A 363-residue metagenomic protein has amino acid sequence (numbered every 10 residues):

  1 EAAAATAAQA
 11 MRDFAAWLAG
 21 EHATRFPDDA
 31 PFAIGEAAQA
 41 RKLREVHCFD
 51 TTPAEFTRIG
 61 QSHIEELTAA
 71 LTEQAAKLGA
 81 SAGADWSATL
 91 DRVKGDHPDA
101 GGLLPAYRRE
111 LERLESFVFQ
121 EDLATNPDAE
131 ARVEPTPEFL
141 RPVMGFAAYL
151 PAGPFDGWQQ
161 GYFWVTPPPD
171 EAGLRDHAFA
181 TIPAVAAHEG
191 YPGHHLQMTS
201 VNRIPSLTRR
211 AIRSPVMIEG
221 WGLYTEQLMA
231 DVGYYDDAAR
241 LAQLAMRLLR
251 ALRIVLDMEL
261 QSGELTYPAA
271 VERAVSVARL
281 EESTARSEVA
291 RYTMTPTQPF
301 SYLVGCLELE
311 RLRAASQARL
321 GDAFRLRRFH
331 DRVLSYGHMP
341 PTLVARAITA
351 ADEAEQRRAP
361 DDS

Functional and structural regions predicted by a protein language model:
E1-S363: N-terminal maturation segment of proteins
